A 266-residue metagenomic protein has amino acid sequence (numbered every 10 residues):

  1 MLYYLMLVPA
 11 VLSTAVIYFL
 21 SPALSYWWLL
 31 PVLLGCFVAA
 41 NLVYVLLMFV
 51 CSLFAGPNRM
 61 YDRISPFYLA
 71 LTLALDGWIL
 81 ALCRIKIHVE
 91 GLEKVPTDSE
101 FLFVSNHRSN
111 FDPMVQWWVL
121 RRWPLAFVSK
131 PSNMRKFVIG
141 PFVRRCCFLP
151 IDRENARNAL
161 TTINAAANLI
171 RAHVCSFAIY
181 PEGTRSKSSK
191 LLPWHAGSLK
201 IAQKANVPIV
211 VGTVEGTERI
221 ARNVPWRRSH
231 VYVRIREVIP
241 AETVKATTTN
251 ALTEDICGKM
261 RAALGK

Functional and structural regions predicted by a protein language model:
M1-Y18, P22-E100: Membrane-anchoring hydrophobic helices of lipid-metabolizing enzymes
S52-L73, A81, T97-A156: Catalytic core of membrane glycerolipid acyltransferases/transacylases, capturing the structured, soluble-facing
V89-E90, L149-D152, A241: Short acidic-hydrophobic, aromatic-tinged amphipathic segments that line or gate anion-handling sites
E100-L102, V174-Y180: Residue-level preference for the first positions of well-ordered beta-strands
F137-P141, R145, C175-A178, K187-A251: A cross-family acyltransferase "interaction/gating" segment
A166-A167, K190: Soluble extracytoplasmic domains of inner/organellar membrane proteins
